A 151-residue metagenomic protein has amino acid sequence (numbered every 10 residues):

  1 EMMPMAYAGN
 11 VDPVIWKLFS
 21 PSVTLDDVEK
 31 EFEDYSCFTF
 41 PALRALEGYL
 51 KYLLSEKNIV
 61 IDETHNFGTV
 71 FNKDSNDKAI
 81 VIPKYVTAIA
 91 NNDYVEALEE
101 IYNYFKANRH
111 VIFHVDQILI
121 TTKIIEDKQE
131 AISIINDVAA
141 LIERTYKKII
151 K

Functional and structural regions predicted by a protein language model:
E1-Y35, K147-I150: Charged alpha-helical initiation segments
P4-D12, W16, Y35-T39, V95-Y102 (+2 more regions): Amphipathic, non-membrane alpha-helical segments in soluble helical-bundle scaffolds
I15, F19-S22, F67-V70, I82-I89 (+2 more regions): Generic structural signal of hydrophobic/aromatic residues within well-ordered alpha-helices of folded domains
W16-V23, R44, G48, N103-V111 (+1 more regions): Generic structural signal for well-ordered, non-membrane alpha-helices
V23, F32-K57: Short, hydrophobic, well-ordered secondary-structure elements
D27-E31, L54, N58, Q117-T121: Short, flexible helix-adjacent loops and helix caps
L53-E99: Flexible secondary-structure boundary motifs
Y94-K151: Charge-enriched, short contiguous segments at helix-coil
